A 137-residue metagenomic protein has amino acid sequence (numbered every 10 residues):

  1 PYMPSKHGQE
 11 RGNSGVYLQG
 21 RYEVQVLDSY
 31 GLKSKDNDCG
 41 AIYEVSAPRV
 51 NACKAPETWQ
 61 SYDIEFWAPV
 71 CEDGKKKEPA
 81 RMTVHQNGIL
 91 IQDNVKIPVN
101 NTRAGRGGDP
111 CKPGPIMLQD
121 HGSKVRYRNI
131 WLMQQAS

Functional and structural regions predicted by a protein language model:
P1-S137: Carbohydrate-interacting regions of secretory-pathway proteins
